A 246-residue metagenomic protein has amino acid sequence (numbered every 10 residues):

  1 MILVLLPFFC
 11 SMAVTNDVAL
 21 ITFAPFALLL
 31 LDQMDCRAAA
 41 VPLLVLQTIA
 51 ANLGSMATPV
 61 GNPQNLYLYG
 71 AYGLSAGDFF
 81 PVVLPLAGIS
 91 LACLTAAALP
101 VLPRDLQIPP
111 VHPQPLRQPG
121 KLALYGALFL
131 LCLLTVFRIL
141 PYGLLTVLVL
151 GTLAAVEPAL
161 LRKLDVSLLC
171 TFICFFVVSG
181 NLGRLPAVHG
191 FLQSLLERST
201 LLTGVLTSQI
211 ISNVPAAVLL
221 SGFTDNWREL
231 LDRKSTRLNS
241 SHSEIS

Functional and structural regions predicted by a protein language model:
M1-S11, L84-A87, H189-L206: Entry/N-cap segments of selected transmembrane alpha helices and their immediately preceding amphipathic helices
L3-L53, Y67, V218-D232: Hydrophobic transmembrane alpha-helices that form the pore/transport pathway of multi-pass ion and small-solute
L5, F9, G88-A96, L130 (+1 more regions): Generic alpha-helical transmembrane segments of integral inner-membrane proteins, especially permease/transport modules
N65-D78, L106-V111, L185-S194, A217: Membrane-interface helix termini and inter-helical loops of multi-pass transporters
F79-L94, R228-S235: Alpha-helical transmembrane segments
P100-G126, P158-R162: Flexible interhelical linker loops that connect adjacent transmembrane helices in multi-pass membrane transporters
L128-G222: Transmembrane helical segments that form the transport core of multi-pass membrane transport proteins
L238-I245: Single conserved hydrophobic/aromatic residue that forms the stacking wall/gate of nucleotide- or nucleobase-binding
